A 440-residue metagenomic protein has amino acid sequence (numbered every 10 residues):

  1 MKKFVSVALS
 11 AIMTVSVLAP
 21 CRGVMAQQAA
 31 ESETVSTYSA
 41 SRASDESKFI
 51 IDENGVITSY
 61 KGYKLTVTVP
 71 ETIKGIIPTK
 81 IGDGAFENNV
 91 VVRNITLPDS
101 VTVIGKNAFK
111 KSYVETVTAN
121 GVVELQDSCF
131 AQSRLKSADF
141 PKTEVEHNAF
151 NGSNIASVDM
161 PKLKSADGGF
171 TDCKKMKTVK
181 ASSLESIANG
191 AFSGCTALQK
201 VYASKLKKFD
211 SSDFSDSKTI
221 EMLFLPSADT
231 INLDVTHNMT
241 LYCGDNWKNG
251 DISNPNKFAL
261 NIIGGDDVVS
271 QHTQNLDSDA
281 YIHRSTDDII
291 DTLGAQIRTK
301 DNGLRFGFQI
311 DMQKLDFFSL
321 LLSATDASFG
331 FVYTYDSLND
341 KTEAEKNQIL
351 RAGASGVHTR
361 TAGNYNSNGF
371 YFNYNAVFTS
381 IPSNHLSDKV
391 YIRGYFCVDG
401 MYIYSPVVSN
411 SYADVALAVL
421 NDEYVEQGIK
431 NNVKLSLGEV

Functional and structural regions predicted by a protein language model:
K3-G23: Sec-dependent N-terminal signal peptides of Gram-positive bacterial secreted proteins and lipoproteins
V17-T34, Y38: Sec-dependent signal peptide cleavage junction
E33-Y60: Short beta-strand/loop segment at the start of cytosolic alpha/beta domains
E46-E53, G62-K80, V90-V103, S112-E124 (+7 more regions): Structural signature of tandem-repeat unit edges
V69-I81, F86, T325-T334: N-terminal, post-signal-peptide region of Sec/Tat-exported proteins
D83-A85, G105-A108, Q126-C129, H147-A149 (+3 more regions): Consensus positions within tandem repeat domains that build extended binding/scaffold surfaces
Q274-V440: Short, surface-exposed linear motifs at loops/turns and structural transition points
